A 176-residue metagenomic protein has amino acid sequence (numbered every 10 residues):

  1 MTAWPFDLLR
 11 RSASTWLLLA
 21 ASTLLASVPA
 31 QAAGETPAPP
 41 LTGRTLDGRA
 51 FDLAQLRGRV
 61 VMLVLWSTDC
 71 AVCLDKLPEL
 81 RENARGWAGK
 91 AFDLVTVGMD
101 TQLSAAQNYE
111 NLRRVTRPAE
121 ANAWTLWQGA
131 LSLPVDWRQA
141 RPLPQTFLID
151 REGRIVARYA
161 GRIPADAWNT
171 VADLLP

Functional and structural regions predicted by a protein language model:
M1, L9-W16: N-terminal export leaders
W4-F6, S22-P40, N108-R113: N-proximal helix/coil linker or "cap" segments that precede and/or mark the start of modular domains
V28-L53, A121-N122: N-terminal "domain-start" segment that seeds a small globular fold
R59-V61, W66-D69, P142: Short pre-active-site segment immediately N-terminal to redox-active cysteine/selenocysteine motifs in thiol-based
L65-E82: Conserved redox-active cysteine motifs that mediate thiol-disulfide chemistry, especially di-cysteine Cys-X(1-2)-Cys
D93-V95, Y109-Q145, I149: Short, internal strand/loop/helix patches that form the active-site neighborhood or redox-interaction surface
P142-P176: Thiol-/selenol-based redox modules, centered on thioredoxin-like and closely related oxidoreductase domains
